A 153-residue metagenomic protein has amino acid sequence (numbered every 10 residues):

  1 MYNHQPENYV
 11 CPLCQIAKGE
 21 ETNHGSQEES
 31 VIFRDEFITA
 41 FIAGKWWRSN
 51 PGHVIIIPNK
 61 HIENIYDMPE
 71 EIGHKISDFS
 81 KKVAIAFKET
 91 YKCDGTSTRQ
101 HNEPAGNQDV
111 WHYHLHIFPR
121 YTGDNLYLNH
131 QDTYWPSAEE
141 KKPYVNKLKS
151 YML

Functional and structural regions predicted by a protein language model:
M1-L153: HIT superfamily nucleotide-processing domains
